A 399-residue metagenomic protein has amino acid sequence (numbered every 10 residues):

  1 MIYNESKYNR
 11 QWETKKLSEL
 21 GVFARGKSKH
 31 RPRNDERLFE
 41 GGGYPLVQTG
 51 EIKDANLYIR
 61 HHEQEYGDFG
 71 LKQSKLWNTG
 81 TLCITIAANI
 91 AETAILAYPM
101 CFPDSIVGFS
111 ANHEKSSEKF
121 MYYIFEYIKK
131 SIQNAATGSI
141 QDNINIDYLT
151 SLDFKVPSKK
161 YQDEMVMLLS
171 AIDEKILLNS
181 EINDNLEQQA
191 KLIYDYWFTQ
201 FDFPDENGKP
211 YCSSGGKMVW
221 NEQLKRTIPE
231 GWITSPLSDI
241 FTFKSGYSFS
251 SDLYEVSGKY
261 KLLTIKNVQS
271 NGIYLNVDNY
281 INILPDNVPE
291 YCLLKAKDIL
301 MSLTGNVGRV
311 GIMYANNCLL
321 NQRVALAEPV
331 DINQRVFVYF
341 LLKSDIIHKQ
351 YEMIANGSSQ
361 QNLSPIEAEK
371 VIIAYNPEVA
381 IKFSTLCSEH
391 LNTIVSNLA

Functional and structural regions predicted by a protein language model:
M1-H30, S151-Y196, G215-Y247, A374-S384 (+1 more regions): Non-catalytic DNA-recognition/assembly elements of restriction-modification systems
I2, T14-R37, G43-T79, M218-L224 (+2 more regions): Sequence-specific dsDNA recognition surfaces
Q48-T49, R60-E126, T264-I265, D278-I347 (+3 more regions): A short beta-sheet element
I86, M100-V107, S139-V166, C318-A325 (+1 more regions): A short glycine-rich beta-alpha junction/loop motif
H113, K129, Q133-A136, I176 (+4 more regions): Structural signal for hydrophobic packing residues in well-ordered secondary-structure cores of soluble enzyme domains
Y122-N134, D153-K155: Well-ordered mid-protein domain cores that form the structural environment of catalytic cofactors
Y274, V310, V336-F337, K349-Y351 (+2 more regions): Extended hydrophobic-aromatic, low-complexity segments
